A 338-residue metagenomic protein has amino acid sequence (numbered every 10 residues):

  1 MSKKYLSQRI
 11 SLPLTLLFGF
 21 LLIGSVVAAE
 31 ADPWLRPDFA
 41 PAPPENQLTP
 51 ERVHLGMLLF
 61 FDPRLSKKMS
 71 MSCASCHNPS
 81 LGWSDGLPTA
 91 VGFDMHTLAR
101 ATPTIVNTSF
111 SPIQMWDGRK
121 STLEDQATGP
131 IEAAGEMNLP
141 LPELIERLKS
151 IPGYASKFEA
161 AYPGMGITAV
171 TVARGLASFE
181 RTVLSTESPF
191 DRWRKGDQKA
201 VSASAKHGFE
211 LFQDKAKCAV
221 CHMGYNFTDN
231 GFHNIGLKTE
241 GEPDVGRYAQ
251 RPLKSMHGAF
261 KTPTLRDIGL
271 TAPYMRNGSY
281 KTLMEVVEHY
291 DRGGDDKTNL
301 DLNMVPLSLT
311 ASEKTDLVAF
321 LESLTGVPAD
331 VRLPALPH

Functional and structural regions predicted by a protein language model:
Y5, S11, V27-H338: Periplasmic c-type cytochrome electron-transfer domains
P13-S25: Bacterial N-terminal signal peptides
